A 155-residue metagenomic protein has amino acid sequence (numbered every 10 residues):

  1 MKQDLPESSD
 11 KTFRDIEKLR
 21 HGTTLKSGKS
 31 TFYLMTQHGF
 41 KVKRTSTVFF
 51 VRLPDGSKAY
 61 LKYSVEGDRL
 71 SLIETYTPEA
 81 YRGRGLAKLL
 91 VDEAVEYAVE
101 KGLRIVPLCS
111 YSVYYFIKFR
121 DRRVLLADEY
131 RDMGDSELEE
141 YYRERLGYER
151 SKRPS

Functional and structural regions predicted by a protein language model:
K2-Y60, V65, R69, V99-E100 (+1 more regions): Terminal substrate-recognition subdomain of acyl/acetyltransferases
E66, R82-G83: A generic structural signal for short
T75-R82: A short, internal acetyl-CoA/4′-phosphopantetheine-binding micro-motif in the GNAT/acyltransferase core
G83-A94: Conserved acetyl-CoA-binding loop-helix of GNAT-fold acetyltransferases
